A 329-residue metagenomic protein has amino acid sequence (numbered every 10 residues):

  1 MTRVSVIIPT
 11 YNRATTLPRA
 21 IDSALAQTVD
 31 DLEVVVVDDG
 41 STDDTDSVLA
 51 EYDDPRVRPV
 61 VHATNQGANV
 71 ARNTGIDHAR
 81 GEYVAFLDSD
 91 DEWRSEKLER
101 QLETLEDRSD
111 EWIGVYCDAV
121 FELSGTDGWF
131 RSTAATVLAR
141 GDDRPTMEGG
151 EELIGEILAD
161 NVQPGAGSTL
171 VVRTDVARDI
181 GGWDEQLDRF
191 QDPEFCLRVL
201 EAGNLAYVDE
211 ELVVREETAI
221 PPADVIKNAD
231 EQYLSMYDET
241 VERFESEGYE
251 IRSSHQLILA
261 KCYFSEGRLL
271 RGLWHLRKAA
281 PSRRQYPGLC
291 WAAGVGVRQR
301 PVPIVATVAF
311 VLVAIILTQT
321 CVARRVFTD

Functional and structural regions predicted by a protein language model:
M1-S23: N-proximal low-complexity "stem/linker" segments adjacent to membrane-targeting elements
D22-D31: Short, acidic, metal-binding catalytic loop of nucleotide-sugar glycosyltransferases
S23, D38-S47, T64, D88: A conserved acidic beta->alpha catalytic loop
H62-A79, S89, R100: Glycine-rich, basic loop-to-helix element that forms the pyrophosphate-binding segment of sugar-nucleotide handling
V84: Short aromatic/hydrophobic "clamp" motif used to bind/position activated sugar donors
L98-V176: Flexible acidic/His/Gly-enriched loops in nucleotide-sugar-dependent glycosyltransferase catalytic domains
R140-A229: Conserved nucleotide-sugar donor-binding catalytic segment
E210-E250, L269-P281: Catalytic core of nucleotide-sugar-dependent glycosyltransferases
